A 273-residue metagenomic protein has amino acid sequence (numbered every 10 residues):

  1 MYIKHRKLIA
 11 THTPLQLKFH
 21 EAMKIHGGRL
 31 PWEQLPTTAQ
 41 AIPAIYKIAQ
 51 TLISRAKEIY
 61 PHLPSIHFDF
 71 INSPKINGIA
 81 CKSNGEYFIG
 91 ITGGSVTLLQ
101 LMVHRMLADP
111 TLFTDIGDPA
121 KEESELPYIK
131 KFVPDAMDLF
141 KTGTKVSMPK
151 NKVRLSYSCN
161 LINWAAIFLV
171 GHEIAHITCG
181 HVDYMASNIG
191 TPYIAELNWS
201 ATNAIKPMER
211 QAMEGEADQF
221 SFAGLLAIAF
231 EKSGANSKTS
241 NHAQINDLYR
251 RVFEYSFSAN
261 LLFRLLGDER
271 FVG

Functional and structural regions predicted by a protein language model:
M1-W164, C179: Hydrophobic or amphipathic, alpha-helical segments that drive membrane association/targeting
R154-A166, N203-M213, S240-S256: Glycine-rich, flexible loop segments associated with nucleotide phosphate handling
A166, E173-I189, A223-A229: Catalytic Zn2+-binding segment of zinc metalloproteases
I174, A186, G190, A201-I205 (+3 more regions): A structural signal for the main folded, soluble domain(s) of proteins
C179-E214: Post-HEXXH active-site segment of zinc metalloproteases
R210, A223-G273: Long, well-structured alpha-helical subdomains associated with metal-dependent extracellular/ecto-lumenal hydrolases
A217: Histidine- and acidic-residue-rich, metal-dependent catalytic cores
